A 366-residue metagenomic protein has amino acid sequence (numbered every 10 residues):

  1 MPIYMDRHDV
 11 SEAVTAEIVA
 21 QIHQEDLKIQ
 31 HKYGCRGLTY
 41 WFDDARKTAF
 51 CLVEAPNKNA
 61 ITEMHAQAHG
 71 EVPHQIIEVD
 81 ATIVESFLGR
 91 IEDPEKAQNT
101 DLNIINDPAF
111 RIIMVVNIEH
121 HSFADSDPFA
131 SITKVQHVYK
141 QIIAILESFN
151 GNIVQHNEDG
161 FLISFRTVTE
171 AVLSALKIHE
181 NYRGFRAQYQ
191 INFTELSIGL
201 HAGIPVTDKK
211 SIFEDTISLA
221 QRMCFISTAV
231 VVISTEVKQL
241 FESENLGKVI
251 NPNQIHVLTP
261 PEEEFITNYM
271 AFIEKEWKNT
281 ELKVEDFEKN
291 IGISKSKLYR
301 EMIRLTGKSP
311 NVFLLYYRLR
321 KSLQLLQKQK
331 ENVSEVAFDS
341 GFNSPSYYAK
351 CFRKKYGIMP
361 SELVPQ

Functional and structural regions predicted by a protein language model:
M1-I29, S86-I112, H120: Short S/T/G/P-rich N-terminal loop/turn motif that feeds into the first structured element of a domain
V10, E78, D101-E170: Catalytic NTP-binding/metal-coordinating core of nucleotidyl cyclase/transferase enzymes
T133-N150, I163-I198, A202-I204, D215-I226: Alpha-helical scaffold within the catalytic cores of cyclic-nucleotide enzymes
L196-I198, A202-I204, I226-P252: A short beta-strand->alpha-helix segment at the C-terminal rim of the class III nucleotidyl cyclase catalytic domain
Y269-L282, M302, T306, L323-N332 (+2 more regions): Basic, amphipathic alpha-helical hairpins
E285-I291, L298, M302, V336-N343 (+2 more regions): Append "Primarily bacterial transcriptional regulators
R304-N343, Q366: Terminal helix-turn-helix DNA-binding modules in bacterial transcription factors
K350-Q366: …primarily DNA-binding HTH/wHTH and HhH modules…
